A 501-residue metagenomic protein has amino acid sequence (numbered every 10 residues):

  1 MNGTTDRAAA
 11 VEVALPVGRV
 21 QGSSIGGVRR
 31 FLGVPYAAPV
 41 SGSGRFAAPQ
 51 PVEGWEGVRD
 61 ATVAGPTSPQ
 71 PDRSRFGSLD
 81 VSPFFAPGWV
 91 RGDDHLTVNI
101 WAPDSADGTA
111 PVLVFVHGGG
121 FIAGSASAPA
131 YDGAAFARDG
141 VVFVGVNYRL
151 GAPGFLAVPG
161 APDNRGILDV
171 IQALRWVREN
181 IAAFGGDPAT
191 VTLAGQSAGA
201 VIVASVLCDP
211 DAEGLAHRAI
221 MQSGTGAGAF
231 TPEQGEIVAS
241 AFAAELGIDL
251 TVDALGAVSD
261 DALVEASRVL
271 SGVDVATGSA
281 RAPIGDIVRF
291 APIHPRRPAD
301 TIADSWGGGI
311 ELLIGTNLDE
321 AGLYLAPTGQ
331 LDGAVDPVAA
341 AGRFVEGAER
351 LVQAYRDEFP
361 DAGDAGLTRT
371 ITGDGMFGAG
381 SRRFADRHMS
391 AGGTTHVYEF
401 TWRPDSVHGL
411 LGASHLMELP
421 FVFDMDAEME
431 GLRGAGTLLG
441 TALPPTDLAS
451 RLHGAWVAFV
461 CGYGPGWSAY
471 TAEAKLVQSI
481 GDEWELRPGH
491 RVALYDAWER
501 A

Functional and structural regions predicted by a protein language model:
M1-N164, G431-L452, A458-G466, L494-A501: Non-catalytic accessory segments of hydrolases
R29, H95-L96, L168-I171, R175 (+6 more regions): A structural signal for well-ordered alpha-helical segments within the folded catalytic domains of diverse enzymes
G33, L79-V252, I302-Y324, Y463: Serine-hydrolase-like catalytic core of hydrolytic proteins
P49, G307-Y355, P404, P420 (+3 more regions): C-terminal, loop-rich substrate-recognition/catalytic regions characterized by aromatic stacking residues
D72-S74, G378-A501: Mobile gating loops/cap/lid regions near enzyme active sites that modulate substrate access
V90-R91, D163-G166, G228, P232 (+4 more regions): Aromatic-acidic/polar surface patches that form glycan- and anion
E179, E213, Q222-A340, T368-G373 (+1 more regions): Substrate-access "cap/lid" subdomains that shape and gate the entrance to catalytic or ligand-binding pockets
E346-A391, T395-W402: Alpha/beta-hydrolase fold catalytic core
